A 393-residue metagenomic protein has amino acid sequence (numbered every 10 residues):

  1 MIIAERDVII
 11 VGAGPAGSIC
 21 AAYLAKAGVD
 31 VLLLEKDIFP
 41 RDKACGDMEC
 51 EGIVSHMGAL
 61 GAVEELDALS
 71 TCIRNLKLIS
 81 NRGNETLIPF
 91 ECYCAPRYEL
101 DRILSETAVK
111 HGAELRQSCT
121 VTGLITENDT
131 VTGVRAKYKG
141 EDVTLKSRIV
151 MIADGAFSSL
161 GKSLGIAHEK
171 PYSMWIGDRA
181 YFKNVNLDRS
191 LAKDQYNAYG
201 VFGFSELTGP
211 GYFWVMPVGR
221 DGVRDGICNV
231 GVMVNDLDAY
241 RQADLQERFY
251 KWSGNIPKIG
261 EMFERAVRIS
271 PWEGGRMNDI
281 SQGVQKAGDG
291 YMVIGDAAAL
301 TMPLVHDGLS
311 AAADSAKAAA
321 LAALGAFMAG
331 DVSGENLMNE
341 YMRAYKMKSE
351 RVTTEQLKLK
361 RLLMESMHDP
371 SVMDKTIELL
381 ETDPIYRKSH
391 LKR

Functional and structural regions predicted by a protein language model:
I2-G14: Beta1/beta-strand and adjacent pyrophosphate-binding region of the FAD-binding site in flavoprotein oxidoreductases
G17-S18: N-terminal Rossmann-fold NAD(P) dinucleotide-binding loop
A21, V29-V31, V150: Hydrophobic anchor at the start of a short beta-strand that flanks the dinucleotide cofactor-binding loop
A25-C45: Glycine-rich FAD pyrophosphate-binding loop
G52-S105: A conserved beta-strand/loop capping segment in the N-terminal third of enzymes that catalyze redox or closely related
V109-K258: Predominantly flavin-linked oxidoreductase catalytic cores and closely associated redox partners
D236-A322: FAD/FMN-dependent oxidoreductases across multiple families
L324-R393: C-terminal helical "tail/cap" subdomain of flavin- and related membrane-associated enzymes
